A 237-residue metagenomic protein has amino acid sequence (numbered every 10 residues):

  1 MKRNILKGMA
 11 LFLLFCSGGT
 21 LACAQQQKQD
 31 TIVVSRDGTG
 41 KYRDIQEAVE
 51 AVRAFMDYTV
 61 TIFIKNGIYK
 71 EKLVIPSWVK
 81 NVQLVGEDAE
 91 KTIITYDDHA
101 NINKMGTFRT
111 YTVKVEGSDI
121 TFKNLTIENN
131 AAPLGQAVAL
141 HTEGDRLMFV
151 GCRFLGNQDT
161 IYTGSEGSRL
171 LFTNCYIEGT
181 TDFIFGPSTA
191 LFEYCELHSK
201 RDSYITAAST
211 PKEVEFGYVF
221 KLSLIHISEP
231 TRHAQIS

Functional and structural regions predicted by a protein language model:
M1-Q27: Bacterial Sec-dependent N-terminal signal peptides
Q29-F63: Acidic Gly/Asp/Thr-rich repetitive segments characteristic of extracellular carbohydrate-active and adhesion proteins
I32, R43, I62, L73 (+8 more regions): Solenoid scaffold repeats with emphasis on beta-solenoid/beta-helix
R36-R43, T61, K80-Q136: Right-handed parallel beta-helix/beta-spiral solenoid domain characteristic of secreted/periplasmic
R43-A54, K70-W78, L84, Y162-E166 (+2 more regions): Short, T/G/N/S-enriched strand-turn elements that build extracellular solenoid repeat scaffolds
E50, D98-V113, L134-H141, G156-Q158 (+3 more regions): Extracellular beta-strand/beta-solenoid scaffold signature
G106, D119-R201: Right-handed parallel beta-helix
H226-S237: Single conserved hydrophobic/aromatic residue that forms the stacking wall/gate of nucleotide- or nucleobase-binding
